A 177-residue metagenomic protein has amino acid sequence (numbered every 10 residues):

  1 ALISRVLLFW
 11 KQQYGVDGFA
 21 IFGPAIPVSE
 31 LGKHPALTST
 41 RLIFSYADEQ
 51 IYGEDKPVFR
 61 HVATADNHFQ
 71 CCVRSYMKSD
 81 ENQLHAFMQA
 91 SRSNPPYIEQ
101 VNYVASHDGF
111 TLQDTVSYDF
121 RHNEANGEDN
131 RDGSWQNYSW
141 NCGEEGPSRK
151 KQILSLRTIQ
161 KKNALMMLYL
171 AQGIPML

Functional and structural regions predicted by a protein language model:
A1-Y14, P24-P27: Substrate-binding/active-site clefts of carbohydrate-active enzymes
G15, V28-L177: Conserved alpha/beta catalytic core and glycan-binding cleft of carbohydrate-active enzymes
D17-F19: Hydrophobic residues within beta-strands of alpha/beta enzymes
I21-P24, S45: Generic beta-strand/beta-sheet core signal
